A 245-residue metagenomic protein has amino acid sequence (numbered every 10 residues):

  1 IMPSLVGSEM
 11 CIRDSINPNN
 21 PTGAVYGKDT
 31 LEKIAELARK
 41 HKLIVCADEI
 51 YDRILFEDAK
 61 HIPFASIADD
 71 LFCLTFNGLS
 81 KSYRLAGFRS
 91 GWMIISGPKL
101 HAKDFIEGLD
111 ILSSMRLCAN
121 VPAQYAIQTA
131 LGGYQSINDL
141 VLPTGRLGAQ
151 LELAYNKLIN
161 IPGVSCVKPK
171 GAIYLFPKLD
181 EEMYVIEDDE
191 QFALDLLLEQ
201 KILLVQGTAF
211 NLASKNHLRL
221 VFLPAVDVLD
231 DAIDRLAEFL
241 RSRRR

Functional and structural regions predicted by a protein language model:
I1-I12: Single conserved hydrophobic/aromatic residue that forms the stacking wall/gate of nucleotide- or nucleobase-binding
S8, P21-H41, E49-F88, G97-K103: Active-site pre-lysine segment of PLP-dependent enzymes
R13, N20, D48, F64 (+8 more regions): Generic structural signal for small/hydrophobic residues in well-ordered secondary structure, especially within
A38, A68, L158-I159, L196-L197: A generic structural signal for well-ordered alpha-helical segments
V45-A47, L204-Q206: Hydrophobic residues in well-ordered beta-strands that form the structural core
S66-G148, Y155-K157, L240-R241: Conserved core segment of the aminotransferase class I/II
Q128, T144-Y155, C166-D180, S214: Conserved glycine-rich beta-strand-loop-beta hairpin in the small C-terminal domain of fold type I
V185-E187, Q191, D195-L204, F210-R245: PLP-dependent enzyme catalytic core of the Aspartate aminotransferase-like
